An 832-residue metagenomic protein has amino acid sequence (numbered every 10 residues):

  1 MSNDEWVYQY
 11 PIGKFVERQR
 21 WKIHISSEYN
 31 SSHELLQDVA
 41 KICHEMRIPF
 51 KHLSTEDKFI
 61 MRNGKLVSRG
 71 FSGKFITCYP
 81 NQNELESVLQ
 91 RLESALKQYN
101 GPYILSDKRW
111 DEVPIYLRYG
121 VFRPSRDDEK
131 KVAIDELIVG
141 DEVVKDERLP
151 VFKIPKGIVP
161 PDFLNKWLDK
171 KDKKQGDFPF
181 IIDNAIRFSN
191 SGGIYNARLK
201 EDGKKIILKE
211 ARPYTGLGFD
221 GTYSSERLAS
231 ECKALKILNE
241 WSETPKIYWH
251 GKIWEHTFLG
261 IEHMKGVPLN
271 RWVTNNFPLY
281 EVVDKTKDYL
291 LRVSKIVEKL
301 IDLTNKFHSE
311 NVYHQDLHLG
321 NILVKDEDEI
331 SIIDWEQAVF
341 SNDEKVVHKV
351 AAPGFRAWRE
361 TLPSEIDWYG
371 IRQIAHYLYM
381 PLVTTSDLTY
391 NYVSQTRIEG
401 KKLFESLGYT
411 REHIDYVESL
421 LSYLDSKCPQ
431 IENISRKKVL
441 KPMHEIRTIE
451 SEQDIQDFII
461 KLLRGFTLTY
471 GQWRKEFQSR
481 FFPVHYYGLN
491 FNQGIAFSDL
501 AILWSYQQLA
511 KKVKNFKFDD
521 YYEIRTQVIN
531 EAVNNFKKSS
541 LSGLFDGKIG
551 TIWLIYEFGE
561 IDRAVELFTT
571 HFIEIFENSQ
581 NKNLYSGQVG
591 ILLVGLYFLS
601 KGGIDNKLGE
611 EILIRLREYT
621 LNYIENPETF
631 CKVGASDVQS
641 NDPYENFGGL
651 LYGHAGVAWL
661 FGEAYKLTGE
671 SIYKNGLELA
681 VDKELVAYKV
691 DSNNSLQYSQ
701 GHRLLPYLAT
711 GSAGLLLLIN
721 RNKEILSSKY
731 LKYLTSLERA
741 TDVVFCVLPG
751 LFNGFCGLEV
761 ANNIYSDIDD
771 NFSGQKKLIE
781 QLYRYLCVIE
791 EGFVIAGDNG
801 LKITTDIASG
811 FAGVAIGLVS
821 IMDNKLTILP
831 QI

Functional and structural regions predicted by a protein language model:
R18-Y29, D183-E231: ATP-binding glycine-rich loop module of kinase domains
Y99, I431-K475, E663, L667 (+7 more regions): Terminal, non-catalytic domain-edge segments
E129-N184: Juxta-kinase regulatory segment immediately upstream of eukaryotic protein kinase catalytic domains
K233-T244: Structural motif at the C-terminus of the N-lobe alphaC helix and the adjacent alphaC-beta4 loop of the Hanks-type
K246-T257: Short beta-strand micro-motifs within the conserved protein kinase catalytic domain, predominantly in the N-lobe
T304-V324: Catalytic-loop of the protein kinase fold
N321-I333: Conserved protein kinase catalytic/activation segment
E336-L403: C-lobe/activation-segment region of protein kinase-like
